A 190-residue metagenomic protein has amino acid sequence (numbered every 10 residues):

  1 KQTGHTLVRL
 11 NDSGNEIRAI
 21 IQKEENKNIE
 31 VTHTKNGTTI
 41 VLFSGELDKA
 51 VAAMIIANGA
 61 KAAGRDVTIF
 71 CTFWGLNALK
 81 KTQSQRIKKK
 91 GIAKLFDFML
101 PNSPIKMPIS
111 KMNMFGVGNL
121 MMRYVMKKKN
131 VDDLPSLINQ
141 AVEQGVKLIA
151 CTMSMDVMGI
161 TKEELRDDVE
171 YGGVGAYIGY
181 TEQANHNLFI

Functional and structural regions predicted by a protein language model:
K1, L47-A50, C151-S154: Short, thiol/selenol-centered motifs that function as redox-active sites or metal-ligating centers
K1-N26: Extended, hydrophobic interaction surfaces within ordered domains
T3-D12, I87-M126, N130-D133: A glycine-rich helix N-cap at a beta->alpha junction
N26-I40, N77, Q85-K88: Secretory/periplasmic and organellar redox-cofactor proteins
T39-A50, V125-M126: Short, glycine-rich nucleotide/cofactor-binding loops
V51-G64, I69: Histidine-anchored nucleotide/phosphate-binding helix
V67-F73, I149-T152: Short internal beta-strands
F115-N185: A charged, amphipathic interaction segment
